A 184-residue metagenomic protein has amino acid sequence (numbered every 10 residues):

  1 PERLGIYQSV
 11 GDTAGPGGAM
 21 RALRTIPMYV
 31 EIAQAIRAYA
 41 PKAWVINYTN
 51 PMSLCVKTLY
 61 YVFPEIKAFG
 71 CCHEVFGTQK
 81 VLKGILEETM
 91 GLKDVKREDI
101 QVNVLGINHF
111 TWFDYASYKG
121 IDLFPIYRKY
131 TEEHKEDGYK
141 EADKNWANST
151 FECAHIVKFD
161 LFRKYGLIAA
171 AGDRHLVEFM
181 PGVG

Functional and structural regions predicted by a protein language model:
P1, G18, R24-P27, M52-V56 (+4 more regions): Generic detector of bulky aromatic hydrophobic side chains
E2-F63: Rossmann-fold NAD(P)-binding glycine/threonine-rich loop
A14, A19-A22, A33-A43, A68 (+5 more regions): A sequence-composition feature that detects small, non-aromatic residues
A14-A19, F76-K80, E132-D137: Short C-terminal domain-edge/linker segments immediately following a structured domain
Q34, W44, Y48-Y118: Rossmann-fold dinucleotide-binding core
E87-G184: Long, compositionally biased stretches enriched for glycine and/or charged residues
